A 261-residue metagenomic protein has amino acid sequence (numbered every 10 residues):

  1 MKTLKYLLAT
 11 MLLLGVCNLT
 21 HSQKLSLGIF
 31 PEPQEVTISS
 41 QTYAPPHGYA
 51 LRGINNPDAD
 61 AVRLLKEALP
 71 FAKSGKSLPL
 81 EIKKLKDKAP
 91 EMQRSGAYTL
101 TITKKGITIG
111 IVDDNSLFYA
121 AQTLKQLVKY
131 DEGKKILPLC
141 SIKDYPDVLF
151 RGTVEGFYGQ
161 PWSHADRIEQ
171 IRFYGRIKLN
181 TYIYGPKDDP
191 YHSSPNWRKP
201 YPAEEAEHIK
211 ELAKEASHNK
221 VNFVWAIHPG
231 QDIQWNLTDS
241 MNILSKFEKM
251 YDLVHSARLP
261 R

Functional and structural regions predicted by a protein language model:
K2-T3, I209: Generic alpha-helix initiation/capping and coil-helix boundary signal
T3-V16: Sec-dependent N-terminal signal peptides
A9, H21-N115, Q122-K143: Acidic, contiguous N-terminal accessory segments
L13-C17, H21, Y174: An exposure/low-complexity boundary signal
P90-R261: Feature activates predominantly on carbohydrate-active enzymes
